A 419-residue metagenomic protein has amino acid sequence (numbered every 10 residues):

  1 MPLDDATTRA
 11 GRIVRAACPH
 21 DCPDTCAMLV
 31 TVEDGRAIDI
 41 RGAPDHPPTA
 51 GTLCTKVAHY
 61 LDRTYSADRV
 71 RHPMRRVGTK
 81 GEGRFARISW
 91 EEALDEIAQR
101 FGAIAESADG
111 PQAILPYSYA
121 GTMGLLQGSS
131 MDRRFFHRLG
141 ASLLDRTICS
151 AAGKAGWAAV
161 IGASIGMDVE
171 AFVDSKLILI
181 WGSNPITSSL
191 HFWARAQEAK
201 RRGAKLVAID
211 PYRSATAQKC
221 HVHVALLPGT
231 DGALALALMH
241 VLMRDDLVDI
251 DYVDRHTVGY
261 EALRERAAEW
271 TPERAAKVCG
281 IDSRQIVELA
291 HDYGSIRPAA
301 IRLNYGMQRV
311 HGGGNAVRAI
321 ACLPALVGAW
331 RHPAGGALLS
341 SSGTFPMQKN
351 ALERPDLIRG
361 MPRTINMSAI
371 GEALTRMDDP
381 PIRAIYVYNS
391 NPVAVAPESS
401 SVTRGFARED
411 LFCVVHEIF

Functional and structural regions predicted by a protein language model:
M1-L247, R255, D282, G360 (+1 more regions): N-terminal export/assembly segments and adjacent metallocofactor-ligating motifs of anaerobic energy-metabolism
L3, A151-I320, L326-H332, T344-N350 (+1 more regions): Non-catalytic alpha/beta scaffold blocks inside enzyme catalytic domains
